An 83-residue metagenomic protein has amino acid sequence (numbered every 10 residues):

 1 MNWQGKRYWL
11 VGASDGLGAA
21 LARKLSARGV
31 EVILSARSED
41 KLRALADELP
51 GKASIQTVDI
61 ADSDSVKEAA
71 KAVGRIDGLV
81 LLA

Functional and structural regions predicted by a protein language model:
M1-W9: Flexible N-terminal pre-Rossmann segment of NAD(P)-dependent oxidoreductases
S14-D15: Conserved glycine-rich cofactor-binding loop
G18-A19: N-terminal Rossmann-fold NAD(P) dinucleotide-binding loop
R28-L45: Conserved glycine-rich Rossmann-like NAD(P)H-binding loop of the short-chain dehydrogenase/reductase
L49-D64: Rossmann-fold cofactor-recognition segment
A61-G74: Conserved Rossmann-fold cofactor-binding substructure of NAD(P)-dependent oxidoreductases
D77-G78: Conserved catalytic-site loops of classical short-chain dehydrogenases/reductases
L82-A83: Conserved NAD(P)H cofactor-binding loop of Rossmann-fold oxidoreductase domains
